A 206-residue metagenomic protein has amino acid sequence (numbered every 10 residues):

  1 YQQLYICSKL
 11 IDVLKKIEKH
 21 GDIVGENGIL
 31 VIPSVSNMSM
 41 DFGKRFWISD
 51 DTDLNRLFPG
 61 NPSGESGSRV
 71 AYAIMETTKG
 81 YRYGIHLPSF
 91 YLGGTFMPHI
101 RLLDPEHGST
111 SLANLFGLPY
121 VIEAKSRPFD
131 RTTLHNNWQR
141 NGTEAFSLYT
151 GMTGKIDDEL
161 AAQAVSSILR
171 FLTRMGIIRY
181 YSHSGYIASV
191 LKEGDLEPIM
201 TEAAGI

Functional and structural regions predicted by a protein language model:
Y1-I206: Structured catalytic-domain cores with a bias toward divalent-metal coordination
